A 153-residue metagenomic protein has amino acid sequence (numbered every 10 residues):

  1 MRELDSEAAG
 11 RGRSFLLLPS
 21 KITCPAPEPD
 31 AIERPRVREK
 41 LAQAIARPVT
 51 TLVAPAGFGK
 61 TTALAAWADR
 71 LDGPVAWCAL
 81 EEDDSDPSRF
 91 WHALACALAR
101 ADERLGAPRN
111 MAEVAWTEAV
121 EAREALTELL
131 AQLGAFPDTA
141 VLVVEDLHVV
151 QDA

Functional and structural regions predicted by a protein language model:
M1, Q151-A153: Short intrinsically disordered, low-complexity coil segments enriched in acidic
R2, S6-L41, P108-V114: Conserved adenine-nucleotide phosphate-binding loops and their immediately adjacent elements
G12, L16, A31, P35 (+3 more regions): Low-complexity, intrinsically disordered regions enriched in charged/polar residues
A42-A46, G134: Residue-level signal for alpha-helix termini/capping positions
V49: Walker A (P-loop) ATP-phosphate-binding motif of ABC ATPase nucleotide-binding domains
L52: Hydrophobic anchor at the beta1->P-loop junction of P-loop NTPases
A56-F58, T62-A140, L147-Q151: Conserved phosphate-binding/catalytic loops and adjacent sensor/switch elements of nucleotide-binding enzymes, spanning
